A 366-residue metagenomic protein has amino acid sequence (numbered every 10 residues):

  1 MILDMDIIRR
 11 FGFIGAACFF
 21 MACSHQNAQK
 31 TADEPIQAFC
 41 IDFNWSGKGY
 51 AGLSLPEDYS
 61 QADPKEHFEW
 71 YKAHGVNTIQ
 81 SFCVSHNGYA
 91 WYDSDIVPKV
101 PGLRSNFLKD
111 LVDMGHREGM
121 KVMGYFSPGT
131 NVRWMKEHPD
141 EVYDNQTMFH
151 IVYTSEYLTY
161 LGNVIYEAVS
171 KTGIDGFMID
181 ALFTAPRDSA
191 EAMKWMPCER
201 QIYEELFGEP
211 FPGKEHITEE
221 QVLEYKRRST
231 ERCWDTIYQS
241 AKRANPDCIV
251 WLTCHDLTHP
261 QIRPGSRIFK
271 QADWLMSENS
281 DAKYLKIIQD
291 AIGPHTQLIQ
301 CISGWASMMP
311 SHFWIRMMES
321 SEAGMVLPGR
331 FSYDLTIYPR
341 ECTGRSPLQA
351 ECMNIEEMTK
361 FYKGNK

Functional and structural regions predicted by a protein language model:
L53-H74, D95-E118, T159, R232-T236: Aromatic- and glycine-enriched glycan-recognition loops and surfaces that form the carbohydrate-binding subsites
L55-K72, S155-A168, D256-R267, Y284-L285 (+1 more regions): Short, acidic/polar
L55-Q61, L108, K121-T172, F211 (+1 more regions): Active-site-adjacent "subsite" loops/lids of carbohydrate-active enzymes
Q61-N87, K171-I174, R316-P328: Catalytic domains of carbohydrate-active enzymes, especially glycoside hydrolases
H67-H74, M114-G115, M148-A185: An active-site-proximal structural segment forming one wall of the substrate-binding cleft that immediately precedes
K72-S105, T130-Q146, Y338: Aromatic-lined carbohydrate-binding/catalytic grooves of carbohydrate-active enzymes
W134, H138-V142, M178, P186-D188 (+4 more regions): Substrate-binding cleft/loops of secretory-pathway carbohydrate-active enzymes
Y284-L285, I302-N365: Substrate-binding cleft of secreted/luminal carbohydrate-active enzymes
